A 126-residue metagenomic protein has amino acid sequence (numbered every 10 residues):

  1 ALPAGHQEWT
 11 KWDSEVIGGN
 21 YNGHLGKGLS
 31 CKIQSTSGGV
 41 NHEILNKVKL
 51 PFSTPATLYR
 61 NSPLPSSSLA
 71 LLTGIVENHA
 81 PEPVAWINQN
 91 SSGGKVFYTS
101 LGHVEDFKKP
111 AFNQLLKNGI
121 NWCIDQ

Functional and structural regions predicted by a protein language model:
A1-H79: An acidic, glycine-rich "communication" segment
W9-W12, W86, W122: A residue-identity detector for tryptophan
V16, E77-P81, Q89-Q126: Extracellular ligand-binding/catalytic regions of CAZymes and related secreted enzymes and adhesion modules
Y59-R60, V84-N88: Hydrophobic/aromatic beta-strand elements that line small-molecule binding cavities or substrate pockets in beta-rich
S68-A70, V84, V96-F97: A broad, low-specificity signal marking well-ordered, structured residues that form hydrophobic/aromatic
